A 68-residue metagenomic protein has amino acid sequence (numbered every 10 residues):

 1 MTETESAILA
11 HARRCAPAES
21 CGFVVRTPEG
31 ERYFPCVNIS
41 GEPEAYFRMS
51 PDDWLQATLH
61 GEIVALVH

Functional and structural regions predicted by a protein language model:
M1-I63: Conserved beta-strand-loop surface patch within small alpha/beta domains used for substrate/adaptor or ligand engagement
V64-H68: Active-site neighborhood of phospho(di)ester-bond hydrolases with catalytic His/Asp-centered motifs
